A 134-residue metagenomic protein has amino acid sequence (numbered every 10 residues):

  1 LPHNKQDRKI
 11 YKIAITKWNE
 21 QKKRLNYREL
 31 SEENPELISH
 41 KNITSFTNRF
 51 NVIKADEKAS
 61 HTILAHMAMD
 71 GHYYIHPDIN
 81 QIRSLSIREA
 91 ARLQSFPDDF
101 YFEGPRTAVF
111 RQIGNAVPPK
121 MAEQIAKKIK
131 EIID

Functional and structural regions predicted by a protein language model:
L1-D134: C-terminal target-recognition/interaction regions appended to catalytic cores
